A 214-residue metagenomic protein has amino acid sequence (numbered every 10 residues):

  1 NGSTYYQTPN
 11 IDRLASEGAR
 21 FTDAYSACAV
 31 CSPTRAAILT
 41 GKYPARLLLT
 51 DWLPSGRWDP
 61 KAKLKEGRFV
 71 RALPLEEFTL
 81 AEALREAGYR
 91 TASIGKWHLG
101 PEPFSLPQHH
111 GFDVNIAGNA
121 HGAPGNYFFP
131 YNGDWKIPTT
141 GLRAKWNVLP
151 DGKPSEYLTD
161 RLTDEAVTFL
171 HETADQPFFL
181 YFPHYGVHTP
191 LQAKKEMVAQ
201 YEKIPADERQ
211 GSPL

Functional and structural regions predicted by a protein language model:
N1-A19: Active-site-proximal N-terminal segment of extracellular/periplasmic enzymes that hydrolyze or transfer
S3-Q7, E76, P107-Q108, P213: Short acidic-hydrophobic sequence patches enriched in Asp/Glu that either
T4, R20, A27-S32, P44-A45 (+3 more regions): Solvent-exposed loop/turn segments at secondary-structure junctions within structured extracellular/periplasmic domains
Y5, P205-E208: Active-site mouth of glycoside hydrolases
R13-A15, R20-S26, C31-S32, A37-T40 (+4 more regions): Structural recognition of the beta-strand scaffold that forms the well-ordered cores of secreted hydrolase catalytic
A19-R20, Y43-P44, D175, A206: Generic structural signal for secondary-structure transition and capping sites
L49-Y89, L99-L180, H184-P205: Formylglycine-dependent
E208-L214: Active-site-proximal segments of metal-dependent phosphoesterases and phosphodiesterases across multiple
